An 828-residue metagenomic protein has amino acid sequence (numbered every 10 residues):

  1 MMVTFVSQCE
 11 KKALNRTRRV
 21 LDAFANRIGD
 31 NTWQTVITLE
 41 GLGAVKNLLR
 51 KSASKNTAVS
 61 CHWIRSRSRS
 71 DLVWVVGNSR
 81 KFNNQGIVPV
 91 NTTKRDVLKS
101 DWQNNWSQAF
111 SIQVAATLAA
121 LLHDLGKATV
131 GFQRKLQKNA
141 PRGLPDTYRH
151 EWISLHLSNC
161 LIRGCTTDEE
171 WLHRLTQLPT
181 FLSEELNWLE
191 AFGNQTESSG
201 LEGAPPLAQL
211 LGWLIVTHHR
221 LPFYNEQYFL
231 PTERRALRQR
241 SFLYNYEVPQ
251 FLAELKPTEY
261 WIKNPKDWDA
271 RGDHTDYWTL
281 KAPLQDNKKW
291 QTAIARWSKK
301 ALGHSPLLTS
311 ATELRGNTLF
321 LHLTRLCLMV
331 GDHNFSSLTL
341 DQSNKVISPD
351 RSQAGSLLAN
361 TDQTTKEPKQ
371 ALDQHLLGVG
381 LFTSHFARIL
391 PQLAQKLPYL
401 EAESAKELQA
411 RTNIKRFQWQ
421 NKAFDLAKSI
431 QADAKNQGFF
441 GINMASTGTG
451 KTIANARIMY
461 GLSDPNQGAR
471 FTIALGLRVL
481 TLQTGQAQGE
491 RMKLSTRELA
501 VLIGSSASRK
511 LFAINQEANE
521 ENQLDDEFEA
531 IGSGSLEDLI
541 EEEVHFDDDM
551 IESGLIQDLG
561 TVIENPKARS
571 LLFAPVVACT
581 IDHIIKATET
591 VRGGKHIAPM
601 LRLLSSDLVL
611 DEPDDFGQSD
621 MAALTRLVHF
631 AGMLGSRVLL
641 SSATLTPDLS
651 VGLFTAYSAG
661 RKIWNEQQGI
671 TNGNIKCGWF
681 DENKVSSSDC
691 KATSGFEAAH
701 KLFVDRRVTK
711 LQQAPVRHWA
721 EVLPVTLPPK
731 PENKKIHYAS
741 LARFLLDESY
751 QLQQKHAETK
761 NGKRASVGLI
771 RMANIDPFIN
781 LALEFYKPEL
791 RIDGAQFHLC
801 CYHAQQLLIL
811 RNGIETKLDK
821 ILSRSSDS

Functional and structural regions predicted by a protein language model:
M1-F82, K99-S100, S183-E407: N-terminal accessory nucleic-acid engagement/regulatory domains that precede and modulate ATP-driven motor cores
A44-N47, A53-K94, Q418-Q437, S446-T449 (+10 more regions): Conserved C-terminal RecA-like helicase domain
V114, Q133, Q395-M444: Conserved pre-motif I regulatory segment
Q137-T166: Divalent-cation-assisted or electrostatically stabilized phosphate/pyrophosphate-binding catalytic cores
K435-M459, E612, F616-G617, S642: Walker A/P-loop
K451-A469, Q486-G489, V628-F630, Y657: Walker A/P-loop NTP-binding motif
D582-I585, H596-L634, V638: SF2 helicase catalytic motif II
L640, S650, F654, A659-A782: Conserved interdomain linker/interface between the two RecA-like ATPase lobes of SF2 helicase motors
